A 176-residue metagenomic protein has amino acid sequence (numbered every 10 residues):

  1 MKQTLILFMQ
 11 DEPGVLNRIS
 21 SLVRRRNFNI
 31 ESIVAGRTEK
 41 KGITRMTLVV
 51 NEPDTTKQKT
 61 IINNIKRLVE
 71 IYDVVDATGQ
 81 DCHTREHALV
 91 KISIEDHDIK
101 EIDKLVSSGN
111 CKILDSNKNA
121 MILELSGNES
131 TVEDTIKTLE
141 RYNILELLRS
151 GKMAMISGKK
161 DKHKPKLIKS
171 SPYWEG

Functional and structural regions predicted by a protein language model:
M1-R45, E52-G176: Long, contiguous binding/interaction regions
